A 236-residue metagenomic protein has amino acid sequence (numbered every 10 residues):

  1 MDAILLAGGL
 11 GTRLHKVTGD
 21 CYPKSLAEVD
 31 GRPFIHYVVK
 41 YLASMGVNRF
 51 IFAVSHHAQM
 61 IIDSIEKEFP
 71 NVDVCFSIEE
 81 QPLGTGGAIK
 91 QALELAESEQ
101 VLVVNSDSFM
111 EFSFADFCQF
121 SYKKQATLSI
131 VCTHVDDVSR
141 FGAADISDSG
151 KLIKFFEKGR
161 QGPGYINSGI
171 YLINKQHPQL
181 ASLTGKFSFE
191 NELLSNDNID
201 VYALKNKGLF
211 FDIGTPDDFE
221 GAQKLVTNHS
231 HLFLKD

Functional and structural regions predicted by a protein language model:
M1-I61: N-terminal glycine-rich phosphate-binding loop and ensuing alpha1 helix
D2, N48-F50, D73, Q100 (+2 more regions): Residues at the starts of beta-strands that form the adenosine-phosphate
L6, V29, A53, S77-E79 (+3 more regions): Generic beta-sheet signal
L26, A143-I146, L194, A203: A structural signal for short hydrophobic beta-strand segments in well-ordered beta-sheet cores
F34-Y37, A88-Q91, L193: Well-ordered alpha-helical segments embedded in enzymatic catalytic cores
I61-D148: Conserved beta-loop-beta/alpha segment of the NTase-like Rossmann-fold superfamily that binds/positions NTPs
Q100-L102, F109, A115-Y122, D136 (+1 more regions): Catalytic-core segments of class I nucleotidyltransferases/pyrophosphorylases that form NMP-activated intermediates
